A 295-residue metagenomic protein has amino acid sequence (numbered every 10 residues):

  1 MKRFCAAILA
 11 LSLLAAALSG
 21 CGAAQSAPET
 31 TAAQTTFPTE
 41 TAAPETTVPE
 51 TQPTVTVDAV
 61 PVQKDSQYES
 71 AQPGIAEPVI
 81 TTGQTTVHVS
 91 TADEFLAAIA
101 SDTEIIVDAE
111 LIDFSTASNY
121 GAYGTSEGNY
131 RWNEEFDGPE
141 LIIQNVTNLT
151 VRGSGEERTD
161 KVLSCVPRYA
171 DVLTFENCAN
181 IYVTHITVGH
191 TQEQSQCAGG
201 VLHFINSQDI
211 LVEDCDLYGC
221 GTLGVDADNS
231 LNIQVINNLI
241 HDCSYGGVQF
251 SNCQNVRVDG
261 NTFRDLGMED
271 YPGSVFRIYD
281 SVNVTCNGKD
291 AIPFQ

Functional and structural regions predicted by a protein language model:
M1-I8: Positively charged n-region of N-terminal signal peptides that target proteins for export
L9, L13-A17: Hydrophobic core
A17-Q34: Sec-dependent signal peptide cleavage junction
P61-D108, D113-T125: Acidic Gly/Asp/Thr-rich repetitive segments characteristic of extracellular carbohydrate-active and adhesion proteins
T86, A92, D102-E104, A109-L111 (+12 more regions): Detector for repetitive beta-architecture
L96-S101, D113-R152, V162-T184, H190-Q208: Extracellular beta-strand-rich solenoid/capping regions of secreted or surface-exposed proteins that bind or remodel
T116-A117, V162-V172, T191-G200, G221-D228 (+4 more regions): Short glycine/acidic-rich loop motifs that flank beta-strands on beta-rich extracellular proteins
I186, C215, N238, N261 (+2 more regions): Consensus "Asn ladder" position of solenoid repeat domains
